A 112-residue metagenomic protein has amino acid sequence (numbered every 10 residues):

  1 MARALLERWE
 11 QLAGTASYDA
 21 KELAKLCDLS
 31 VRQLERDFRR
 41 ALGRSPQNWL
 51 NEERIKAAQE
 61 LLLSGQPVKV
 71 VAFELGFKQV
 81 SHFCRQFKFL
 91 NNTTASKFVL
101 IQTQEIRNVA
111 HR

Functional and structural regions predicted by a protein language model:
A2-D19, F38, L42, Q59-P67 (+2 more regions): Basic, amphipathic alpha-helical hairpins
R8-E10, R32-L34, P46, L50-E53: Catalytic cores of transferase enzymes with a strong primary signal for eukaryotic protein kinases
K21, R40-K78, L100-R112: Terminal helix-turn-helix DNA-binding modules in bacterial transcription factors
K21-S30, L34, F38, V71-K78 (+2 more regions): Append "Primarily bacterial transcriptional regulators
T94: Nucleic acid-binding interface residues in structured DNA/RNA-binding domains, emphasizing the DNA-engaging scaffolds
